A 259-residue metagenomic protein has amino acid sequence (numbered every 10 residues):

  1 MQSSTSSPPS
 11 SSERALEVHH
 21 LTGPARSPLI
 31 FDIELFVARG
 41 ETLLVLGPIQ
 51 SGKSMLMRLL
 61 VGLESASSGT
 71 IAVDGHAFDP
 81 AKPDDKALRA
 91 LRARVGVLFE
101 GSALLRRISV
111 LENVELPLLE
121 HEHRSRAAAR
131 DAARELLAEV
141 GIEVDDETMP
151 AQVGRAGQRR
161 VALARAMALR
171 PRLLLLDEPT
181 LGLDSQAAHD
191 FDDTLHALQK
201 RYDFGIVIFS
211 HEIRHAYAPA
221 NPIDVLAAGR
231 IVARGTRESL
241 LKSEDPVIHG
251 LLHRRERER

Functional and structural regions predicted by a protein language model:
V61: Helix-to-loop junction immediately C-terminal to a conserved catalytic motif
F78-G96, L240-S243: ABC ATPase NBD coupling module
L136-G154: Conserved ABC nucleotide-binding domain
R170: Conserved catalytic motifs of ABC-family nucleotide-binding domains
L174-D177: Catalytic Walker B motif of ABC-type/P-loop ATPase nucleotide-binding domains
S210-H211: H-loop/switch region of ABC-family ATPase nucleotide-binding domains
